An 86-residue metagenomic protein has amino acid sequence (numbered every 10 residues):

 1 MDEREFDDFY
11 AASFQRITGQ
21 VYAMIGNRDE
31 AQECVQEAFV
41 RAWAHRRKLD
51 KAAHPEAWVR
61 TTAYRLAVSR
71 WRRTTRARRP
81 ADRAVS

Functional and structural regions predicted by a protein language model:
M1-G19, D29-Q32, W43: A short, charge-rich alpha-helical start-of-domain segment used by transcription regulators
F14, G19, A53, A57-W58 (+1 more regions): Generic signature of intrinsically disordered, low-complexity, basic-rich segments and short cationic peptides
E33-V40, A53-R65: Structural recognition of an alpha-helix C-terminal capping motif at a helix-to-coil junction
A44-D50, T61-R83: Arg/Lys-rich amphipathic alpha helix in sigma70-family domain 2
